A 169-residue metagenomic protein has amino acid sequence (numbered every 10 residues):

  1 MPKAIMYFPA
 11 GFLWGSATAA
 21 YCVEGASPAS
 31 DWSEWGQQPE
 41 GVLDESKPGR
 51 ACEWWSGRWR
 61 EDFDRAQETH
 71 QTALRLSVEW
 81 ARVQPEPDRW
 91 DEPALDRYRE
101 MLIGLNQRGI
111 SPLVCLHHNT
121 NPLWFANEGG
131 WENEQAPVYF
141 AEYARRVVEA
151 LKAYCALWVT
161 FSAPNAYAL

Functional and structural regions predicted by a protein language model:
M1-Q71: N-terminal carbohydrate-binding accessory modules
E24-G25, E61-L169: Substrate-binding cleft and catalytic face of glycoside hydrolase catalytic domains, especially the flexible beta-alpha
